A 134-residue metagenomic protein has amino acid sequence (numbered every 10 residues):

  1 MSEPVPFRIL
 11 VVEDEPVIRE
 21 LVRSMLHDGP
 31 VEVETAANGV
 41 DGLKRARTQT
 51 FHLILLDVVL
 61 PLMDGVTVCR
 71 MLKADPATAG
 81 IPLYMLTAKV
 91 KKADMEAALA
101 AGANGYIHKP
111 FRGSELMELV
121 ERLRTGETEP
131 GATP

Functional and structural regions predicted by a protein language model:
E13: Conserved acidic carboxylate
P16-E34, L123: Two-component/phosphorelay signaling modules centered on CheY-like receiver
T50-L55, L60: Active-site beta3 strand of CheY-like receiver
V58-V59, Y84, K89: The short loop immediately C-terminal to the conserved phospho-acceptor aspartate in CheY-like receiver
P61, A79, K91, P110: The feature encodes the CheY-like receiver
F111-V120: C-terminal output helix
